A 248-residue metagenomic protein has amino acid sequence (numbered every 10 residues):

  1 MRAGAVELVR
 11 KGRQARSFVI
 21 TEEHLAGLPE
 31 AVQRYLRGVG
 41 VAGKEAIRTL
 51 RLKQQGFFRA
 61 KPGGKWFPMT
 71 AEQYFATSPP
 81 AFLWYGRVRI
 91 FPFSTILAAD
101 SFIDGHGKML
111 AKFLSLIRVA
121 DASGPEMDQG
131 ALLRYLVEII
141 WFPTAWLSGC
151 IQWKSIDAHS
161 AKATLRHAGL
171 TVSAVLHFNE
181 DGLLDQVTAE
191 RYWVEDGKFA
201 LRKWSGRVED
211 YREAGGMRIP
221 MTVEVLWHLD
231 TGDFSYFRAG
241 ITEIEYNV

Functional and structural regions predicted by a protein language model:
M1-R51: N-terminal leader/targeting segments and the immediate start of mature chains
P29, K154-A158, Q186-W193: Short, positively charged
V32, M69-Q73, A99-L110, V119 (+7 more regions): Buried hydrophobic residues that stabilize the cores of well-folded domains
Q33-S115: N-terminal mature ectodomain segment of secretory-pathway/periplasmic proteins
E72-W84, L97-L110, I156-S160, H177-D185 (+2 more regions): Short, solvent-exposed coil/turn segments at beta-strand boundaries
R87-S94, K112-V119, E190-V194, V225-D230: Short, solvent-exposed aromatic-acidic interface loops
L110-H167, K198: Flexible, processing/modification-adjacent segments and terminal tails in exported/periplasmic/extracellular proteins
A163-Y246: Gly/Pro-enriched, hydrophobic low-complexity segments that function as extracytoplasmic propeptides/linkers
